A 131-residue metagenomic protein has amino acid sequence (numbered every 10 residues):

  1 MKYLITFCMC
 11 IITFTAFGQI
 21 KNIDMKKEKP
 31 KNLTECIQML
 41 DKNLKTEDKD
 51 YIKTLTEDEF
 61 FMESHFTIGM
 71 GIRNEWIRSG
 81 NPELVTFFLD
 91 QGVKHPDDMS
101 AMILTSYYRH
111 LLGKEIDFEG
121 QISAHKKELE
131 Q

Functional and structural regions predicted by a protein language model:
M1-N22: Bacterial Sec-dependent N-terminal signal peptides
F7, C36-L40, M70-E75: Short, functional N-terminal and low-complexity linear motifs
I20-M62: N-terminal secretory signal peptides
D48-Y51, L55-Q131: Compact alpha-helical subdomains of small soluble proteins
